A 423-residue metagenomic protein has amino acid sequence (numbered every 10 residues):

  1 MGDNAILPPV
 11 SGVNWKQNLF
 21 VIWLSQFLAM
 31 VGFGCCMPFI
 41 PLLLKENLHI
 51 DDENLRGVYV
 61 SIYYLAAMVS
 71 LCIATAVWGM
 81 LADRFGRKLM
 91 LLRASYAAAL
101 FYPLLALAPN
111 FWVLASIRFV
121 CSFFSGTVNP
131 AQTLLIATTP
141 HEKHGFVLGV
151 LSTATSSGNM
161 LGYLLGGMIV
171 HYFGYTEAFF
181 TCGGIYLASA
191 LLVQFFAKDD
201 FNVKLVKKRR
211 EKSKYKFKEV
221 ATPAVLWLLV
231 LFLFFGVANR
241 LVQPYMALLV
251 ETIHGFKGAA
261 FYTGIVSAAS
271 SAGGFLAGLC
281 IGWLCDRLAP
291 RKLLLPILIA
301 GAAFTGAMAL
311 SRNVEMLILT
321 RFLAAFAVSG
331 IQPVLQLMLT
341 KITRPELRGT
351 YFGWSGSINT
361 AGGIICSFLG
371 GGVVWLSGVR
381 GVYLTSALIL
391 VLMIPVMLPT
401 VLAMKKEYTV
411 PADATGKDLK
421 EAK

Functional and structural regions predicted by a protein language model:
G2-K16, D199-L228, G416-K423: Juxtamembrane intracellular "pre-TM" segments in multi-pass secondary transporters
F27, F101, W112-G126, M316-G330: Hydrophobic core of transmembrane alpha-helices in multi-pass small-molecule transporters, especially MFS/SLC-type
F39-G57, Y245-F261: Short amphipathic helix-loop junctions that connect adjacent transmembrane helices in Major Facilitator Superfamily/SLC
A67-A76, G126, N159-M160, S271-L279 (+1 more regions): Residue-level signature of mid-helix packing/kink "hotspots" within the transmembrane helices of 12-pass Major
C72-L105, P109, C285-R291: Conserved MFS/SLC helix-loop-helix module at the cytosolic interface between two early adjacent transmembrane helices
L89-L104, G183, K292-A307, A387: Structural signature of the two symmetry-related core transmembrane helices
I117-S156, M338: Cytoplasmic helix-loop-helix junction between adjacent transmembrane helices in 12-TM secondary transporters
H171-G184, G372-L390: A membrane-interface helix-boundary motif in multi-pass transporters
